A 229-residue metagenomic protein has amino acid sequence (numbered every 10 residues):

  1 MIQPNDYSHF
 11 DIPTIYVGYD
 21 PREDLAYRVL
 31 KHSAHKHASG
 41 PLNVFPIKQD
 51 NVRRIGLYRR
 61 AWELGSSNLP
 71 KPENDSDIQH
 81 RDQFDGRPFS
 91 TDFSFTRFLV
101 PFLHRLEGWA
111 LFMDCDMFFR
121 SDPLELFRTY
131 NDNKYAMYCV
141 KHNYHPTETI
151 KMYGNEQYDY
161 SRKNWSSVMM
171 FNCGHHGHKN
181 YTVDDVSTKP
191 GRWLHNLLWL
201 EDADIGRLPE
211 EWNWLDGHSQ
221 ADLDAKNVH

Functional and structural regions predicted by a protein language model:
M1-D85, F89-F95, R105: N-terminal anchoring/stem segment of glycosyltransferases
D11, G40, R97, M113 (+3 more regions): Residues that flank catalytic or metal-binding motifs in active/ligand-binding sites
D50-I55, H145-P146, N213-G217: A short acidic, often aromatic-flanked loop/helix-cap motif at beta-alpha or helix-coil junctions that lines enzyme
Y58-S67, K151-E156, L223-D224: Short, surface-exposed amphipathic charged segments that create phosphate/polyanion-binding patches used for binding
R87-P88, F98-V100, G154-D159: Catalytic micro-motifs at enzyme active sites that drive phosphoryl/nucleotidyl and oxygen chemistry
F95-H145, M170: GT-A fold catalytic core of metal-dependent nucleotide-sugar glycosyltransferases, centered on the diacidic
A136-Y160: Short beta-strand-to-loop element that shapes/binds the nucleotide-sugar donor at the catalytic cleft/hinge
S161-H229: Catalytic core and acceptor-binding pocket of nucleotide-sugar-dependent glycosyltransferases
